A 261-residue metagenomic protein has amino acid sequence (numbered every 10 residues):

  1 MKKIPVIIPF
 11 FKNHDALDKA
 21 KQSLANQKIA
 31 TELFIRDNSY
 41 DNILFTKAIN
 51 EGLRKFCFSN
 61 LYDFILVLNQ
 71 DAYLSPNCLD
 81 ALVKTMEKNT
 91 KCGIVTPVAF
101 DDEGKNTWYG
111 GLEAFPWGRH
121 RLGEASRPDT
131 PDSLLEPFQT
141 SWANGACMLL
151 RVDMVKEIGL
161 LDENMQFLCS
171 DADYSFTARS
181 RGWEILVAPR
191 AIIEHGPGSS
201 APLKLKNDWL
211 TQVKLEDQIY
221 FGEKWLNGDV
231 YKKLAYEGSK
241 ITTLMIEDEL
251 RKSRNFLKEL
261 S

Functional and structural regions predicted by a protein language model:
I4-N13, A20, Q27: A conserved hydrophobic helix/loop-capping motif in glycosyltransferases and polysaccharide synthases
Q22-I35: Short, acidic, metal-binding catalytic loop of nucleotide-sugar glycosyltransferases
N38, L68-Q70, D162: Active-site acidic Asp-centered loop
Y40-C57: Glycine-rich, basic loop-to-helix element that forms the pyrophosphate-binding segment of sugar-nucleotide handling
L61-Y73: Short beta-strand-to-loop acidic/aromatic patch adjacent to the donor-nucleotide binding site
Y73-S75, D80-I158, A172, A201-L203: Acidic/His-rich active-site region of diverse nucleotide-sugar glycosyltransferases
F100, S175-L260: Active-site-adjacent helix/loop segment of glycosyltransferases that harbors family-specific signature motifs
S141-L150, M154-G159, N164-I192: A short, conserved alpha-helix in the catalytic core of glycosyltransferases
